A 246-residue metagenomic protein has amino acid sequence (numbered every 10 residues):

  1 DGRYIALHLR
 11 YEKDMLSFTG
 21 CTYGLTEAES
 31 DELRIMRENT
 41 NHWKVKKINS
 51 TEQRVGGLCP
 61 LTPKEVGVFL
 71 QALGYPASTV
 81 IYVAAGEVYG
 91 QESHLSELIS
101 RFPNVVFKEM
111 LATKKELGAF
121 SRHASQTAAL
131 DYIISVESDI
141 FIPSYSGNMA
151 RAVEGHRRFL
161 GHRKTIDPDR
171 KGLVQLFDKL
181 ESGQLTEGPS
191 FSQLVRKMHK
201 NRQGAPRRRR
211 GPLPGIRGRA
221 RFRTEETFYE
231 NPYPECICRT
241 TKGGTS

Functional and structural regions predicted by a protein language model:
D1-S246: N-terminal targeting/anchoring "stem" of glycan-biosynthesis enzymes
